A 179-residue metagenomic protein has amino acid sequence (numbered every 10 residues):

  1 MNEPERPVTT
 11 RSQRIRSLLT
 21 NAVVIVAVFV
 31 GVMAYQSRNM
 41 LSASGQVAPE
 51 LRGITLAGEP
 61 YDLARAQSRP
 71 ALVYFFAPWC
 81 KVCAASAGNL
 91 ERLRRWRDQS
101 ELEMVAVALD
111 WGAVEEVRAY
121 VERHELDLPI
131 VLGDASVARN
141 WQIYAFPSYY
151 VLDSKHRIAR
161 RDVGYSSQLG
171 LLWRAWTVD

Functional and structural regions predicted by a protein language model:
M1-R52, R174: N-terminal targeting signals for export/organelle localization
Q13, V151-D179: Thiol-/selenol-based redox modules, centered on thioredoxin-like and closely related oxidoreductase domains
E50-A71, R94: A short beta-strand-turn-helix
R69-A71, F76-W79, A145: Short pre-active-site segment immediately N-terminal to redox-active cysteine/selenocysteine motifs in thiol-based
L72-V73, M104, Y149: Hydrophobic beta-strand anchors of alpha/beta hydrolase catalytic cores
F75-R92: Conserved redox-active cysteine motifs that mediate thiol-disulfide chemistry, especially di-cysteine Cys-X(1-2)-Cys
R95-G133: Conserved segment of the thioredoxin-like fold in thiol-based oxidoreductases
R118-K155: Short, internal strand/loop/helix patches that form the active-site neighborhood or redox-interaction surface
